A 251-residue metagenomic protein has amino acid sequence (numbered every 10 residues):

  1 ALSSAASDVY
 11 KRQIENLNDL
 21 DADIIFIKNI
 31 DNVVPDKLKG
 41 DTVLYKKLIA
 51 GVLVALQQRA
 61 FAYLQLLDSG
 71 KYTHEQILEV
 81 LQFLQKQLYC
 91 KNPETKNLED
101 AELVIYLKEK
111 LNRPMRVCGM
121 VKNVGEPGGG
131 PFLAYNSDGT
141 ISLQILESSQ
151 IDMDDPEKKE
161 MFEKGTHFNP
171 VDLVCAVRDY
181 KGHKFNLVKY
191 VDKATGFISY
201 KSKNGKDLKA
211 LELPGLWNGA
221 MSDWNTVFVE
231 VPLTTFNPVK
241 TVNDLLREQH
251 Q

Functional and structural regions predicted by a protein language model:
A1-A6, Y10: Single conserved hydrophobic/aromatic residue that forms the stacking wall/gate of nucleotide- or nucleobase-binding
A6, D21-A22: Short, well-ordered alpha-helix to beta-strand connector turns
Q13-E15, D19, I25-K39: Feature marking long nucleic-acid-engaging regions of large polymerase/nuclease enzymes
I14, N18, A50-L53, Q57 (+2 more regions): Short, well-ordered alpha-helical packing segments
A22-D23, R113: Short coil/turn segments at beta-strand junctions that form active-site/ligand-binding loops
I24-I25, D172: Structural motif
I30, K37-L38, Q58, A62 (+1 more regions): OB-fold and OB-like single-stranded nucleic-acid-recognition modules and their adjacent interaction interfaces
V34-Y72: Extended, well-ordered alpha-helical scaffold/bundle regions in very large, multi-domain proteins
